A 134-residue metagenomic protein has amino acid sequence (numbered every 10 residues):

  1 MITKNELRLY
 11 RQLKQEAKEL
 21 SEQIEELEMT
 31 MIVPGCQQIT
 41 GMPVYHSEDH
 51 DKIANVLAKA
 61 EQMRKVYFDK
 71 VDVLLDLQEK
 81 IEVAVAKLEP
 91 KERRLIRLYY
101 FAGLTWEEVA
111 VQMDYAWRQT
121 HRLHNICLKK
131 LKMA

Functional and structural regions predicted by a protein language model:
M1-A84, M133: N-terminal interaction/assembly modules
L77-K80, A84, L88-E92, L123: N-terminal positioning helix adjacent to the helix-turn-helix/winged-helix DNA-binding module
L88-A102: Short amphipathic alpha helix immediately N-terminal
E108-M113: Short alpha-helical "recognition helix" segments of helix-turn-helix
D114-A134: DNA-recognition helix of helix-turn-helix
